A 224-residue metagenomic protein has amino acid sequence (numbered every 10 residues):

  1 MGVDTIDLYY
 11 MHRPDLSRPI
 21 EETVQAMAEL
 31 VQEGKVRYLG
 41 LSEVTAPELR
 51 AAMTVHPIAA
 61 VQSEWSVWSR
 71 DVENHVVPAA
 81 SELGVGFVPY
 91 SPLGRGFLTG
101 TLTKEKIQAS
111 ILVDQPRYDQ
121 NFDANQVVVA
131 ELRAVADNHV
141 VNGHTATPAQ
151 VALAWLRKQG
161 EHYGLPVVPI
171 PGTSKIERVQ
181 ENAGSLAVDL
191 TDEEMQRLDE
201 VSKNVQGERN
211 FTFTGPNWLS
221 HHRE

Functional and structural regions predicted by a protein language model:
M1-D71, H75: Glycine/proline-rich, positively charged, aromatic-decorated active-site loop/lid region on the catalytic face
G2-T5, K35-Y38, R133-A154: Acyl activation and transfer enzymes in specialized metabolism, enriched for ANL adenylate-forming modules
I6, P19, L39, V61 (+6 more regions): Conserved, mostly hydrophobic/aromatic
V24-A28, A46-R50, V77, V129 (+3 more regions): Generic structural signal for well-ordered alpha-helices, preferentially at hydrophobic/aromatic core positions
K35, M53-A60, S81-V88, E161-V167: Glycine-enriched alpha-helix->loop->beta-strand junction motifs that scaffold or abut catalytic
T45, W65-D71, S91-L98, W155 (+1 more regions): Glycine-rich beta-alpha junction loops
V72-A109, T147-A149: Aromatic-lined glycan-binding groove of carbohydrate-active enzymes
E82, S110-N142, K158, H162-P166 (+2 more regions): Terminal-tail/helix-coil boundary detector
